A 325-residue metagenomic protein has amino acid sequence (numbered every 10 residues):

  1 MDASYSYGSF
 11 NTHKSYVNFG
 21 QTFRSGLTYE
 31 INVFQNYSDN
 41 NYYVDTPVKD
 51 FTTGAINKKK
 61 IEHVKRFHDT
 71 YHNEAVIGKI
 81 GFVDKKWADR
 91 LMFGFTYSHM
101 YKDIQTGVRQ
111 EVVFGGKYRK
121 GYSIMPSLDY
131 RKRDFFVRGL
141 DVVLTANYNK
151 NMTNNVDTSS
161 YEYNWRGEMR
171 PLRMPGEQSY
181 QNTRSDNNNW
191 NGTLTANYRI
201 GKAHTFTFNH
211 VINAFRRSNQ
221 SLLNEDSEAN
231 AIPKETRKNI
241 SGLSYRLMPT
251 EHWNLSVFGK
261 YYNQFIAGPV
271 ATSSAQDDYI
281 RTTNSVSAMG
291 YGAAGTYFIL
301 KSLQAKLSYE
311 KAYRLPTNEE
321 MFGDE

Functional and structural regions predicted by a protein language model:
M1, K202, K301, G323-E325: Short, intrinsically disordered, charge-balanced linker/junction segments flanking boundaries in proteins
D2-N18, F51-A75, R109-S127, S179-D186 (+2 more regions): Outer-membrane beta-barrel proteins
T12-H13, S25, A294: Contiguous, function-dense segments enriched for cysteine-driven chemistry and partner/ligand-binding capacity
F19-F23, R131-R133: N-terminal low-complexity segments that are often proline-rich with Ser/Thr-Pro
T22-R109: Periplasmic-side early beta-strands and strand-to-turn transitions of outer-membrane beta-barrels
T46, V108, L223, A271-T272 (+1 more regions): Short, glycine/charged-enriched secondary-structure capping and boundary segments
F67, V270, D278-S285, L315-E325: Outer-membrane beta-barrel domain signature, especially the mid-to-C-terminal portions of large Gram-negative OMP
I77-M100, R119-E310: Face-selective signature of the C-terminal outer-membrane beta-barrel domain
